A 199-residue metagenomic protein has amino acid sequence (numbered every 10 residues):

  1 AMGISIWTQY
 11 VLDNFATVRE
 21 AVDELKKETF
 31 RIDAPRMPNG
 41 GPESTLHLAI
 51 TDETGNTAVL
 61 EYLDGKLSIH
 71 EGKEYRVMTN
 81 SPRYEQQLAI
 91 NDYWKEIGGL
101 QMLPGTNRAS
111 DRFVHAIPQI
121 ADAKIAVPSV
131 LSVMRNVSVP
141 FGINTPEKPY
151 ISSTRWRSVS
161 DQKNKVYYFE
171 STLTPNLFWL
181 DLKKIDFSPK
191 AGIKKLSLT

Functional and structural regions predicted by a protein language model:
A1-F15: N-terminal accessory/precursor segments of enzymes
G3, T17, A126-S129: Short amphipathic alpha-helical segments
W7, T17-E24, L46: Internal, well-ordered alpha-helical segments in soluble enzyme and binding-protein domains
T8-V11, L25, V130, M134: Short alpha-helical scaffolding segments that buttress acidic/His motifs in well-ordered protein cores
L12-D13, E20-D33: Short N-terminal edge-element motif at the start of the domain
D33-L46, E53-G55, Y75-T199: C-terminus-biased signal that marks the final domain/tail of proteins
N56-G65: Aromatic/basic-lined ligand-recognition segments that form π-stacking hydrophobic pockets flanked by Lys/Arg to engage
